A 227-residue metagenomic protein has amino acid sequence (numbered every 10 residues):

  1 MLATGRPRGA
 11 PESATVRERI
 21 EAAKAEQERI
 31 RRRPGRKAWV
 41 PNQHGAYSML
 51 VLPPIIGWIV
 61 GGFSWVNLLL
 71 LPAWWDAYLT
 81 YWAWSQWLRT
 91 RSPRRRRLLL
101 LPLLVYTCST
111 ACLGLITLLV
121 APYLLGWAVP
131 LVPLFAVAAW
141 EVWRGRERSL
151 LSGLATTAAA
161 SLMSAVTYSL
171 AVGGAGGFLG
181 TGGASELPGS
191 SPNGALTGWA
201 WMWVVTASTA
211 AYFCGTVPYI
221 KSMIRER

Functional and structural regions predicted by a protein language model:
L2-P72: N-terminal signal-anchor module of multipass membrane proteins
R31-Y47, S92-L101, A138-A158, M223-R227: Interhelical loop and helix-boundary elements at the membrane-water interface of polytopic inner-membrane proteins
V51-P54, L100-A111, L154-S169: Small-residue-rich segments of transmembrane alpha-helices in multi-pass membrane proteins, especially helix faces
I55-L70, C112-G126, L162-V204: Helix-coil boundary and interhelical linker segments in multi-pass alpha-helical membrane proteins
A73-Q86, L134-V137: Central hydrophobic cores of alpha-helical transmembrane segments in multi-pass inner-membrane proteins across all
W74-W75, R91-F135: Long, hydrophobic/aromatic-enriched structural stretches that serve as scaffold segments
L118-G145, S149-L170: Internal, conserved structured core segments that host functional sites
T197-R227: A mid-sequence, solvent-exposed acidic-amphipathic segment
